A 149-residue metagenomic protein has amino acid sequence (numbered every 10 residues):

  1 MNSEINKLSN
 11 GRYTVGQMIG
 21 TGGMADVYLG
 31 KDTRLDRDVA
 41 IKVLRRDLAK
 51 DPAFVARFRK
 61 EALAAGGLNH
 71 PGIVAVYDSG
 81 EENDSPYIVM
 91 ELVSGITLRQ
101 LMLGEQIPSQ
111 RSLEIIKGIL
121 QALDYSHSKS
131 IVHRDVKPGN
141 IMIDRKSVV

Functional and structural regions predicted by a protein language model:
G16-G22, V27: Protein kinase glycine-rich loop
G20, K60, N69-G72, S85: Flexible N-lobe loop architecture of eukaryotic-like protein kinase catalytic domains
K31-D38: Conserved N-lobe loop of protein kinases adjacent to the ATP-binding glycine-rich P-loop
V43-G67: AlphaC helix of the eukaryotic protein kinase fold
S79: Activation-segment/catalytic-loop signature of the eukaryotic protein kinase fold
N83-T97, L101: Conserved short submotifs of the Hanks-type protein kinase catalytic core that shape the nucleotide-binding pocket
I115-I116: Activation segment signature within eukaryotic-like protein kinase domains
I119-I131: Protein kinase catalytic-loop region centered on the HRD/HxD motif
